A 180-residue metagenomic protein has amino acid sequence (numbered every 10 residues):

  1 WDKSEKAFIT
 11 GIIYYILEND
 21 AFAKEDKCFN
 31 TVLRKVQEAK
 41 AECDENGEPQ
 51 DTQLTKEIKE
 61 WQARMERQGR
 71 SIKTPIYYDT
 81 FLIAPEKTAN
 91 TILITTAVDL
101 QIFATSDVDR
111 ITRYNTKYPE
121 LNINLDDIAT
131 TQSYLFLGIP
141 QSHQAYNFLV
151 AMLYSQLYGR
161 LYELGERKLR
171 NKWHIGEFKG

Functional and structural regions predicted by a protein language model:
W1-G180: P-loop NTPase motor domains
